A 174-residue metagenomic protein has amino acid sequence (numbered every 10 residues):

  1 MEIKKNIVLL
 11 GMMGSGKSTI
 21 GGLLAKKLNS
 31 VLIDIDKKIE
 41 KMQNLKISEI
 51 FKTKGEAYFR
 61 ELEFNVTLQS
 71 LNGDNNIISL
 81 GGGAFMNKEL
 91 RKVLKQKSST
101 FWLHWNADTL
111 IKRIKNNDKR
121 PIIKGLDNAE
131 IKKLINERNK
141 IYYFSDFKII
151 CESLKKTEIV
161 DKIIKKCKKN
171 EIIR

Functional and structural regions predicted by a protein language model:
M1-K4, L23, K27, G73 (+1 more regions): NTP-dependent small-molecule kinase module
L9: Hydrophobic anchor at the beta1->P-loop junction of P-loop NTPases
M12: P-loop (Walker A) phosphate-binding loop of NTP-binding proteins
S15: ATP-binding Walker
S18: Walker A/P-loop
V31, I35-K95, R120, N128 (+1 more regions): ATP-dependent small-molecule kinase phosphotransfer cores that center on conserved nucleotide phosphate-binding segments
G82-F85, N106-D108, L154: Short glycine-rich anion-binding loops that position phosphate/pyrophosphate groups of nucleotides and phosphorylated
K97-K140: A glycine- and Lys/Arg-enriched "phosphate-lid" helix/loop adjacent to the NTP-binding pocket of small-molecule kinases
